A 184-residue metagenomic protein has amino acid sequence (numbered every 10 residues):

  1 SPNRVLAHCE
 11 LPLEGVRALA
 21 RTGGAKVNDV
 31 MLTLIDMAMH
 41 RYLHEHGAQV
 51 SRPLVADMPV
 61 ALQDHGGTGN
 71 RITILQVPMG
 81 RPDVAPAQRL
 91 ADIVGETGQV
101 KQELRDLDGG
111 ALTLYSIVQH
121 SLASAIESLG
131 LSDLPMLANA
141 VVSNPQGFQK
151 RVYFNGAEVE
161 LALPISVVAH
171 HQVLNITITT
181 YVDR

Functional and structural regions predicted by a protein language model:
S1-Q172, I176-D183: Soluble acyl-CoA-dependent acyltransferase catalytic core bearing the H(X)4D motif
